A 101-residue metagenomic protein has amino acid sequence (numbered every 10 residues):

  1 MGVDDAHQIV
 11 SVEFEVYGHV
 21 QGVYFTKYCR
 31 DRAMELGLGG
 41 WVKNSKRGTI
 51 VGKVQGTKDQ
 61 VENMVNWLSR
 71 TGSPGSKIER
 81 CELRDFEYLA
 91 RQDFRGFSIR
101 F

Functional and structural regions predicted by a protein language model:
M1-F101: Intrinsically disordered, low-complexity, mixed-charge
